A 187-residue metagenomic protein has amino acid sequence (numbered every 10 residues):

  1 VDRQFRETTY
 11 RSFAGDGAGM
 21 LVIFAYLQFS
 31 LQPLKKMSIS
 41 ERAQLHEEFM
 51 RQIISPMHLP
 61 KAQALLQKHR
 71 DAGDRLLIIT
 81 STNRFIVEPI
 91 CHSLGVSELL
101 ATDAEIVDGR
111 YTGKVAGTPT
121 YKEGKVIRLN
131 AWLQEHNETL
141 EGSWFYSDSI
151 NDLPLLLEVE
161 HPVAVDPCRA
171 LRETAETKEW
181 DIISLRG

Functional and structural regions predicted by a protein language model:
V1-K68: A metal-dependent, Asp-based hydrolase signature
S40, Q44-E47, R51-G187: C-terminal cap/substrate-recognition subdomain and adjoining C-terminal extension of metal-dependent phosphatase-like
